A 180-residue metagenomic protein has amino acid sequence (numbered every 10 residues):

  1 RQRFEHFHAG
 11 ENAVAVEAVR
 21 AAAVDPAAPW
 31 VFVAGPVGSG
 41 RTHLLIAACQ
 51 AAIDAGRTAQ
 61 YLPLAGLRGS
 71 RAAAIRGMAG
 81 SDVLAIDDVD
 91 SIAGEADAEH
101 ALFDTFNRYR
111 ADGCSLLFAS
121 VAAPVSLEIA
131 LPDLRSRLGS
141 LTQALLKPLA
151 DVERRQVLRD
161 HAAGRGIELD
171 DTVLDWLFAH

Functional and structural regions predicted by a protein language model:
R1-V16: Dynamic helix-loop-helix/coil hinge segments at AAA+ ATPase domain boundaries and subdomain interfaces
A27-L45: Walker A/P-loop nucleotide-binding motif
D54-D82: AAA+/P-loop NTPase substrate/partner-engagement loops
A74-A119: Conserved nucleotide-sensing/catalytic segment adjacent to the nucleotide-binding pocket in NTP-handling enzymes
P124-G139: Short regulatory helix/loop adjacent to the ATP-binding pocket of P-loop NTPases
L141, R155-E168: Conserved AAA+ ATPase "sensor/coupling" helix adjacent to the nucleotide-binding pocket
L141-E153: Conserved AAA+ ATPase "SRH/arginine-finger" region at the nucleotide-binding site
E168-H180: Short conserved motifs of the RecA-like P-loop NTPase core
